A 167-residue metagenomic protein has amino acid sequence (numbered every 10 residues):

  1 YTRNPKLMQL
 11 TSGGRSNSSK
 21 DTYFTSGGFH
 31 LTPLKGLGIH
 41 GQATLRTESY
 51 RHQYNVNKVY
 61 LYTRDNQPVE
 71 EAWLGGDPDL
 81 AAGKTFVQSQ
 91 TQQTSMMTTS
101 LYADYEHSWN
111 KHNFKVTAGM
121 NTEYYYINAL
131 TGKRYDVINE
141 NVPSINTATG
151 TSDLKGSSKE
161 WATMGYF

Functional and structural regions predicted by a protein language model:
Y1-K6, N57-A82, Y126-K155: Surface-exposed loop/turn segments flanking beta-strands in extracellular/periplasmic regions
K6-Y54, F86-W109, N113-K115, I127-A129 (+1 more regions): Outer-membrane beta-barrel transmembrane strands
N121-Y125: Active-site lining segments of carbohydrate-active enzymes
